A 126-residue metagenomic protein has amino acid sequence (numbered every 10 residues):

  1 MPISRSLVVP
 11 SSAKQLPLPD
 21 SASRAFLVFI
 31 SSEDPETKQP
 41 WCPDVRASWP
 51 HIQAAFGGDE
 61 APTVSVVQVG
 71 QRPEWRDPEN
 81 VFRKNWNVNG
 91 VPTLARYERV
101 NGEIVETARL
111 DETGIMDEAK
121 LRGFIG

Functional and structural regions predicted by a protein language model:
M1-E33, V67-V69, T93, K120-G126: N-terminal leader/targeting and pre-domain segments
R5-V8, F56-E79: Thiol-based oxidoreductase modules, predominantly thioredoxin-like and allied folds used for disulfide exchange
P17, I52-D59, I125: Hydrophobic, Leu/Ile/Phe/Ala-enriched alpha-helical segments that form helix-helix packing faces
D20-A22, K38, E60, G90: Residue-level preference for short coil/turn positions at secondary-structure junctions
A22, P35-K38, V100-V105: Short, solvent-exposed loop/turn segments that connect beta-strands within catalytic domains and beta-strand-rich
E33-H51: Conserved redox-active cysteine motifs that mediate thiol-disulfide chemistry, especially di-cysteine Cys-X(1-2)-Cys
D77-K84, V91-P92: Short acidic (Asp/Glu) patches
V88-G126: Non-catalytic, surface beta->alpha helical segment in thiol-disulfide oxidoreductase systems
